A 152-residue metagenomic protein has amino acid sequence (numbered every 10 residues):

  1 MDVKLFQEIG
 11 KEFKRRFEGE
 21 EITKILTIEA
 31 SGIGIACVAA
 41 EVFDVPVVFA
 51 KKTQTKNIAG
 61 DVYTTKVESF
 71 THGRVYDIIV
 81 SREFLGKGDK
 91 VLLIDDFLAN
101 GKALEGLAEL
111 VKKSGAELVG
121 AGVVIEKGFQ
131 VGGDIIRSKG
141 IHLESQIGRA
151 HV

Functional and structural regions predicted by a protein language model:
M1-I94, L98-R149: PRPP-associated nucleotide enzymes
